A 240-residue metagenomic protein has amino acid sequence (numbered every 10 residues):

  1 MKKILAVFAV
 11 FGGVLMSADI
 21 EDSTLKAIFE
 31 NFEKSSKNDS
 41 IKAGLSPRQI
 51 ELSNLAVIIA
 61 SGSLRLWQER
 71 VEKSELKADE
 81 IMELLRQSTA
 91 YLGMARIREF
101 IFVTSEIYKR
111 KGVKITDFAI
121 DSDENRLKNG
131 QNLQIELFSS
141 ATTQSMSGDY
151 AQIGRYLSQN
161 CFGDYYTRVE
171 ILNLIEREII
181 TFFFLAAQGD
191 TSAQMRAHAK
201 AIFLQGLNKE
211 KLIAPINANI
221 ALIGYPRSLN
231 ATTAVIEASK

Functional and structural regions predicted by a protein language model:
M1-A18: Classical Sec-dependent N-terminal signal peptides that target proteins to the secretory pathway
S17-R48, A60-K73, D79, A90 (+5 more regions): Acidic, glycine/proline-rich low-complexity segments that act as flexible tails and inter-domain linkers
I50-I58, L84, E176-A186, P215-I216: Short, structured motif recognition centered on aromatic/hydrophobic residues
I180-T181, A186-E210: Glycine/small-residue-rich hydrophobic helix-like segments
